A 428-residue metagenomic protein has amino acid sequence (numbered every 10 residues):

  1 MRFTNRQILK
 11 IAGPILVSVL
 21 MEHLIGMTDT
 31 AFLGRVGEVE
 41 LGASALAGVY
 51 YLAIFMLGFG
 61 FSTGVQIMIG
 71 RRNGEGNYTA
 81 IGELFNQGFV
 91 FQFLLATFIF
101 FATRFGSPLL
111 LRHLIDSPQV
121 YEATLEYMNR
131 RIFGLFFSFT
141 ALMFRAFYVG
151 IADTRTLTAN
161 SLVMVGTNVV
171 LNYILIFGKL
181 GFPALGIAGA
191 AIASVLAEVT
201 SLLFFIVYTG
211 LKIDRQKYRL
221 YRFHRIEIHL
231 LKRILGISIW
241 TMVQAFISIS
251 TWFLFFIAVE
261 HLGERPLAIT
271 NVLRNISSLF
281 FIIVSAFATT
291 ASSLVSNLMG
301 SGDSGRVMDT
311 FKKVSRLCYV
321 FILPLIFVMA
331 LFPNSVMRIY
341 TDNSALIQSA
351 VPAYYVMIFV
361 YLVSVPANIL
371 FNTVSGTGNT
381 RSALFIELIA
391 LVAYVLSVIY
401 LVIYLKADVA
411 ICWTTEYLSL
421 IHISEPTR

Functional and structural regions predicted by a protein language model:
M1-A12, I69-F136, F182-I239, V295-V360 (+1 more regions): Short alpha-helical transmembrane segments in multi-pass integral membrane proteins
K10-G26, R130, M164, A197-S201 (+4 more regions): Transmembrane helical elements of multi-pass membrane transporters/channels
I15, V19, A31, I67 (+13 more regions): Transmembrane alpha-helix boundary and packing residues in multipass membrane permease domains and related
L16, L20, L24, T28 (+18 more regions): Generic alpha-helical transmembrane segments of integral inner-membrane proteins, especially permease/transport modules
L20, L24-G42, L111-P118, I174-L185 (+4 more regions): Helix-terminus/linker motif at the lipid-water interface of multi-pass membrane proteins
L33-L52, L84, P118-A123, I187-A188 (+5 more regions): Interfacial/gating helices of multi-pass transporter permease domains
L41-R104, S138-A152, T156-L157, I269-P333 (+1 more regions): Small-residue-rich hydrophobic transmembrane alpha-helices
S62, Q66, R131-V149, L157-N168 (+5 more regions): Short runs within selected transmembrane alpha-helices of multi-pass transporters and secretion channels
